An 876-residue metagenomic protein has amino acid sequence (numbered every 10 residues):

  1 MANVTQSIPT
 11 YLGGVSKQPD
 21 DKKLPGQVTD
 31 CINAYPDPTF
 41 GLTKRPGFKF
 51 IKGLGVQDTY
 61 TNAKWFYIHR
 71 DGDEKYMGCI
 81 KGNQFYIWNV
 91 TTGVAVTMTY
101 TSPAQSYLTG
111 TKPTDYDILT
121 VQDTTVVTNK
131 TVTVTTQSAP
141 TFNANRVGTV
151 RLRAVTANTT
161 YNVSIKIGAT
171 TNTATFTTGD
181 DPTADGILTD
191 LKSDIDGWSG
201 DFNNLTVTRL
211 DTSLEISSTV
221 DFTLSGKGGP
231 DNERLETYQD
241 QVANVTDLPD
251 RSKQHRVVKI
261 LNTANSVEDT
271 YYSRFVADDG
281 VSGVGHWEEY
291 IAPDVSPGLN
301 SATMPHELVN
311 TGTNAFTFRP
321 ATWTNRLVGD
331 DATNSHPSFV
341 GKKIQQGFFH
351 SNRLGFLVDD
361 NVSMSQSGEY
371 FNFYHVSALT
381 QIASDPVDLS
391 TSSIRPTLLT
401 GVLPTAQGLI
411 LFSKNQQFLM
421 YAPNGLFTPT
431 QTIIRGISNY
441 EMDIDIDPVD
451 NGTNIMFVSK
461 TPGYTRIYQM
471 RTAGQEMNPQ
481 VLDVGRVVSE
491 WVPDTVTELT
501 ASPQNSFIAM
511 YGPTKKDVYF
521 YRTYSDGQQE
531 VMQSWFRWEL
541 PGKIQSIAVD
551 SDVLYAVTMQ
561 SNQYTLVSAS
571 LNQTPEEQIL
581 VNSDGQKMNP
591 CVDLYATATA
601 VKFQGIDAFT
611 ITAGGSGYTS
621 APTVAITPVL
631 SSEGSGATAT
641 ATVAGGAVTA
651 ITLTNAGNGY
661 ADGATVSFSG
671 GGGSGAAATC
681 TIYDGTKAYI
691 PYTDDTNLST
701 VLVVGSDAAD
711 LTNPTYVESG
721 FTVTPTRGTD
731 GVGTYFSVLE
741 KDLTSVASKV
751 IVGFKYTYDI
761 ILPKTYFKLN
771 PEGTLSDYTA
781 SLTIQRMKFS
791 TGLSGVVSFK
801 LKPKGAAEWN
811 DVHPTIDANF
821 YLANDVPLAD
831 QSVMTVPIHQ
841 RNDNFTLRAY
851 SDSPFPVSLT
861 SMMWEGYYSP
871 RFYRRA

Functional and structural regions predicted by a protein language model:
M1-V94, N244-L398, S459-P479, I690 (+2 more regions): N-terminal beta-propeller domains
A2-D71, G463-G605, Y683-A876: Beta-sheet repeat architectures centered on beta-propellers
K52-T59, T322-N352, V358-S506, Y511-V549 (+1 more regions): Beta-propeller and closely related beta-pinwheel folds
D58-F85, G93-A95, D115-Y116, T124-N129 (+6 more regions): Threonine/glycine-rich low-complexity segments that form extended coil/beta-edge repetitive scaffolds
V94-V121, V387-L398: Aromatic/His-enriched, Gly/Pro-containing loop or helix-boundary segments that lie immediately adjacent to catalytic
T133, T171-V220, L224: N-terminal, intrinsically disordered, small/polar-rich Type III/flagellar export signal
V155-T159, S164-T170, D185-L205, D250-D278 (+4 more regions): Ser/Thr/Gly-rich low-complexity blocks that favor extended beta-strand/coil architectures
A600-G685: Conserved, function-critical positions that sit in or immediately flank catalytic and ligand-binding motifs
